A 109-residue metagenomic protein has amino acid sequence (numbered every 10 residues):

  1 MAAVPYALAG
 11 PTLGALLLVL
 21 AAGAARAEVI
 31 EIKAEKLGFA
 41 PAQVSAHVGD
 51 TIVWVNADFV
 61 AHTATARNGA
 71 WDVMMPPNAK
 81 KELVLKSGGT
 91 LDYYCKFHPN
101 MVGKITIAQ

Functional and structural regions predicted by a protein language model:
A2-Y6, L16-Q109: Extracytoplasmic copper-binding redox domains, predominantly the cupredoxin/blue-copper superfamily
A9-T12: Gram-negative bacterial Sec-dependent N-terminal signal peptides
